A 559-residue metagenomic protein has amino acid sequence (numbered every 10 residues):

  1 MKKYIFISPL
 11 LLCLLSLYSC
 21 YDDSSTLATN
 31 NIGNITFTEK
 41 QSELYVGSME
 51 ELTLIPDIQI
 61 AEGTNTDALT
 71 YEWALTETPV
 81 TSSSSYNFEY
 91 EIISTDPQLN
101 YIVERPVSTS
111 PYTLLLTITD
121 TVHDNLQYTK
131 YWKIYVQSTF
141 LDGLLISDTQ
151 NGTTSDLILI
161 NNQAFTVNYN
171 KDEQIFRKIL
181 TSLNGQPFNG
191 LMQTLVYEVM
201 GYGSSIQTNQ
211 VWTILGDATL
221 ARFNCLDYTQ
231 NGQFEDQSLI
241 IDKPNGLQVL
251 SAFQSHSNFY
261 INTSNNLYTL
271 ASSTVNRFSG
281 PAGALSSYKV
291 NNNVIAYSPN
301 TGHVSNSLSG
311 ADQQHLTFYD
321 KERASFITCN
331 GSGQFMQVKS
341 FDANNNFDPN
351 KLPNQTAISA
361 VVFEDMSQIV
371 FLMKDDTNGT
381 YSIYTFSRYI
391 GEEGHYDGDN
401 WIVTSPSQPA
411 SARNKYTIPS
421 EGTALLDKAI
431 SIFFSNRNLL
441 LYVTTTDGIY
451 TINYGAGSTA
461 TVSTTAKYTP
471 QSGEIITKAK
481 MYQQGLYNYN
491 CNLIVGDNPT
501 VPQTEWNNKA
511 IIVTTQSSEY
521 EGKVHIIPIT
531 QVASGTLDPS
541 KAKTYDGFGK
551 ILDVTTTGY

Functional and structural regions predicted by a protein language model:
M1-Y4: Positively charged n-region of N-terminal signal peptides that target proteins for export
S16-S19: C-terminal motif of bacterial Sec signal peptides marking the signal peptidase cleavage site
Y21-K178, I494, Q503-E505, Q516 (+2 more regions): Acidic/polar, low-complexity intrinsically disordered N-terminal segments immediately downstream of a Sec signal
D57-A61, T149, N162, I214-A218 (+12 more regions): Short loop/turn segments immediately following the C-termini of beta-strands
F140-I146, N209-V211, F259, S367-V370 (+2 more regions): Entry beta-strands of beta-propeller and related beta-repeat scaffolds
L157, L195, A252, A360 (+3 more regions): Hydrophobic core register within WD40 beta-propeller blades
K178-G190, G201-A424, S431, T459 (+3 more regions): Preference for solvent-exposed, low-hydrophobicity sequence contexts
N378-E521: Intrinsically disordered, low-complexity segments enriched in Gly and acidic/Ser/Thr residues that form flexible
